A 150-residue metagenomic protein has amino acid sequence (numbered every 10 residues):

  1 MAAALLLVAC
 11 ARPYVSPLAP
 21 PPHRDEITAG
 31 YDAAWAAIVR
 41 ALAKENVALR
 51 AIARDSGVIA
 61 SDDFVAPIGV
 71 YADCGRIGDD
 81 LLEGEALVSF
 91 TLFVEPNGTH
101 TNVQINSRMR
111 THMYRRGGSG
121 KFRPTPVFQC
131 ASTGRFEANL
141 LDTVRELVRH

Functional and structural regions predicted by a protein language model:
M1-A3: Sec-dependent signal peptide recognition, specifically the positively charged N-region followed immediately by
L6-A9: C-terminal motif of bacterial Sec signal peptides marking the signal peptidase cleavage site
A11-H150: Ser/Thr-rich, low-complexity intrinsically disordered terminal regions
